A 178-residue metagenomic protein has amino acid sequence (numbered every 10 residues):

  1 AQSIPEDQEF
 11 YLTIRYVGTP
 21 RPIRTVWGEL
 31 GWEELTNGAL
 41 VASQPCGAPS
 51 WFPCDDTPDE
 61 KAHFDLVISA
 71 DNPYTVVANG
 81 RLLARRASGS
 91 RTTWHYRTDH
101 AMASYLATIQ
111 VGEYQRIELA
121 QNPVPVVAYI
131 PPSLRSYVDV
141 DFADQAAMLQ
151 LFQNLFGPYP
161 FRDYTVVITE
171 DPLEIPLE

Functional and structural regions predicted by a protein language model:
A1-D163: Acidic/His-enriched low-complexity segments
R162-D171: Long, charged, glycine-rich C-terminal linkers/tails
D171-E178: Catalytic zinc-binding patch centered on the HExxH motif and its immediate surroundings that defines zinc-dependent
